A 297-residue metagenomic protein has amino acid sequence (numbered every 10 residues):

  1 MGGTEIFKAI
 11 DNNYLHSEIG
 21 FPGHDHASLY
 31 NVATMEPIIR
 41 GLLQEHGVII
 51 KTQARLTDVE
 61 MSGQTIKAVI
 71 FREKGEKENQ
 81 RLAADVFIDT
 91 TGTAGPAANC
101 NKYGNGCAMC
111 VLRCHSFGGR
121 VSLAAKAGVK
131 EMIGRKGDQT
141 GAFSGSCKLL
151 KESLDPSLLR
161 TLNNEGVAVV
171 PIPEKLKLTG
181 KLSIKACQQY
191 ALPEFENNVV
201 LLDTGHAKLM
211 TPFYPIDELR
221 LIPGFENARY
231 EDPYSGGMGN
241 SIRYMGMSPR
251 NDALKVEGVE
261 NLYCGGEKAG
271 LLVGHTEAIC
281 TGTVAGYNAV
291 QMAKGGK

Functional and structural regions predicted by a protein language model:
M1-D58, P96-N99, G104-G128, M132-G145: Conserved N-terminal/central alpha/beta ligand/cofactor-binding core
E36-H46, T52-V59, V69-G75, N79 (+10 more regions): Flavin (primarily FAD) cofactor-binding/catalytic cores of flavoenzymes
Q53, E73, T91-G92, G266: Glycine-rich, N-terminal phosphate-binding loop of Rossmann-like dinucleotide-binding domains
V69, Q80-A94: Short hydrophobic core segments
Q80, A98-M109, F117, P233-G236 (+4 more regions): Conserved mixed alpha/beta catalytic, RNA-binding, or beta-rich assembly cores of soluble enzyme, regulatory
T93-P96, N101-E218: An anion/pyrophosphate-binding glycine-rich loop and adjacent beta-alpha core in soluble alpha-beta enzymes
C187-Y190, G236-L272: FAD-binding beta-loop-beta segment adjacent to the flavin cofactor pocket
I279-G296: Internal hydrophobic alpha-helix adjacent to the cofactor/substrate pocket in enzyme cavities
